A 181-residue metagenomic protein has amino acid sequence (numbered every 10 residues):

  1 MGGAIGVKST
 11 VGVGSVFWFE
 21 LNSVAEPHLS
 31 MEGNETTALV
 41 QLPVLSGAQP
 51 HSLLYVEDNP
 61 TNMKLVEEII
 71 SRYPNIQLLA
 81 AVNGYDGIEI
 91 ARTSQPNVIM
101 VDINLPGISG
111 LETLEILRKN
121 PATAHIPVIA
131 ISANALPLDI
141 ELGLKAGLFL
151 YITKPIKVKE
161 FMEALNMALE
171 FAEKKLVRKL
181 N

Functional and structural regions predicted by a protein language model:
M1-L45, K159, E163, A172-N181: C-terminal end segment of the histidine kinase catalytic
G2, T61, N83-D86, S109-E115: Acidic catalytic/metal-coordinating carboxylates
E57: Conserved acidic carboxylate
K64-R72: Charged docking surfaces used in two-component/phosphorelay signaling
S94-M100, L105: Active-site beta3 strand of CheY-like receiver
P106-S109, E115, A124, L136: The feature encodes the CheY-like receiver
E112, A135-L150, E163, K174-L176: Alpha4 helix (beta4-alpha4-beta5 surface) of REC/receiver domains from two-component response regulators
